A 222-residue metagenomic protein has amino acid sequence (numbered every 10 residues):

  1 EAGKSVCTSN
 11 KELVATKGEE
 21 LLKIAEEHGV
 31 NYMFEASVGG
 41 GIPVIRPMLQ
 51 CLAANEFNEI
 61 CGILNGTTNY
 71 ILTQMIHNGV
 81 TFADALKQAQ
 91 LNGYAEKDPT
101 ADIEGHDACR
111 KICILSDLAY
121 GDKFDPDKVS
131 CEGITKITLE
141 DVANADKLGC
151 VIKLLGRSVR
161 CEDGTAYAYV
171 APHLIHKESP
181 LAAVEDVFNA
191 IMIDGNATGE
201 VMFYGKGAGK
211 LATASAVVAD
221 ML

Functional and structural regions predicted by a protein language model:
A2, S9-C51: Rossmann-fold NAD(P)-binding glycine/threonine-rich loop
V6-S9, Y32-A36, E59-G62, I193 (+1 more regions): General beta-strand structural signal in soluble alpha/beta enzymes
V14, G18, G41, L64 (+6 more regions): Generic structural signal for well-ordered, non-membrane alpha-helical segments in soluble metabolic enzymes
F34, V38, C61, M75 (+4 more regions): Hydrophobic alpha-helical scaffolding
Q50-E104, A108-R110, L115: Conserved anion/nucleotide-ligand pocket segment
L86-A183, F188-A190: Substrate-binding/catalytic subdomain of NAD(P)-dependent oxidoreductase enzymes
E178-L222: ATP-dependent carboxylate/acyl-activation modules
